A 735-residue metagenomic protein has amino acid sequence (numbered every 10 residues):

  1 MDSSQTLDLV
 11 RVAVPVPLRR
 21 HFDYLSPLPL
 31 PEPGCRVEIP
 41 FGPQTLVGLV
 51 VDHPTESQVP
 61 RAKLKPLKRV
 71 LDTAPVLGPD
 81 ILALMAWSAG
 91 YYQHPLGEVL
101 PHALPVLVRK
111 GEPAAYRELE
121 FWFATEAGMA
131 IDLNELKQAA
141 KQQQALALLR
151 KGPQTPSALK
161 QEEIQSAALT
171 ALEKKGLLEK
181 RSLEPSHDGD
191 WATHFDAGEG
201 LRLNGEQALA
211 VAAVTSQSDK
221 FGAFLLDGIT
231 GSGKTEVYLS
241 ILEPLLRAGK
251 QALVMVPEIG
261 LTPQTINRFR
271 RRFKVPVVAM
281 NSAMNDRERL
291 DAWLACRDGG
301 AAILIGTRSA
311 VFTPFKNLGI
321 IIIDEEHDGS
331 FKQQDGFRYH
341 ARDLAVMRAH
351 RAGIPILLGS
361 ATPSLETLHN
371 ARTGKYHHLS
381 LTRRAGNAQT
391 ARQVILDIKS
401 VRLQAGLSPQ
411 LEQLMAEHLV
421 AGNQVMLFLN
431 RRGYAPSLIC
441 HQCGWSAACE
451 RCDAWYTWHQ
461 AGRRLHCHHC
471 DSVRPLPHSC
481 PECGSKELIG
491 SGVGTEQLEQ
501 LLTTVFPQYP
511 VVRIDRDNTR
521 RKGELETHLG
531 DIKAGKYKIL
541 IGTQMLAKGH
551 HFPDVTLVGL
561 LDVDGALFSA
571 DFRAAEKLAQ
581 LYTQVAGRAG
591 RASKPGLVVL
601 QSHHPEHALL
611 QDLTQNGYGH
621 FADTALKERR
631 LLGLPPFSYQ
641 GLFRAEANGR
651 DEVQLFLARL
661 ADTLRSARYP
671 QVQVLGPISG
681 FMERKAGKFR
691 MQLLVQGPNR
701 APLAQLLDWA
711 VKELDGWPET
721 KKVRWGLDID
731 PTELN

Functional and structural regions predicted by a protein language model:
M1-S360, R372-A388, V420, S666-A667 (+2 more regions): Accessory, non-ATPase domains that flank or precede helicase/AAA+ motor cores in DNA-metabolism machines
D52-P54, L104, S182-E184, L429-R431 (+4 more regions): A general secondary-structure junction signal
G198-N204, A208-V211, K220-Q654, S666 (+5 more regions): Inter-lobe coupling/hinge segments of SF2-like helicase ATPases
V512, R668-G680, K721-I729: Short beta-strand elements
A658-L660: Long hydrophobic segments that form regular secondary structure
K688: Juxtacatalytic substrate-recognition/specificity segment
